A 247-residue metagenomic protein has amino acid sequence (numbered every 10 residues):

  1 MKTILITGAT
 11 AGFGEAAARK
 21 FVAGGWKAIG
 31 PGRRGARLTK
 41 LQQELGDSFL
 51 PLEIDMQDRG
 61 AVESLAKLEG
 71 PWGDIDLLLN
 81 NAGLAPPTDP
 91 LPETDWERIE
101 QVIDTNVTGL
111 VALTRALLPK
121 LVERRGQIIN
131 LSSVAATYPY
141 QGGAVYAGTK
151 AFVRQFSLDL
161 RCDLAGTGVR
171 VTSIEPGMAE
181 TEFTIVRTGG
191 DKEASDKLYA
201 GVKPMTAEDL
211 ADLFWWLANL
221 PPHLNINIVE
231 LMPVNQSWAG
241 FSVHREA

Functional and structural regions predicted by a protein language model:
T10-A11: Conserved glycine-rich cofactor-binding loop
G24-K40: Conserved glycine-rich Rossmann-like NAD(P)H-binding loop of the short-chain dehydrogenase/reductase
E53-L65, W96: The beta1-alpha1 cofactor-binding region of Rossmann-like NAD(H)/NADP(H)-dependent oxidoreductases
D89-L91, D95-I103: Substrate-binding pocket helix/loop in short-chain dehydrogenase/reductase
T114, T149: Active-site helix of classical SDR
S133: Residue(s) in the substrate-gating loop at a strand-loop-helix junction that position the organic substrate next
S173-G177, K192-G240: C-terminal helical subdomain
